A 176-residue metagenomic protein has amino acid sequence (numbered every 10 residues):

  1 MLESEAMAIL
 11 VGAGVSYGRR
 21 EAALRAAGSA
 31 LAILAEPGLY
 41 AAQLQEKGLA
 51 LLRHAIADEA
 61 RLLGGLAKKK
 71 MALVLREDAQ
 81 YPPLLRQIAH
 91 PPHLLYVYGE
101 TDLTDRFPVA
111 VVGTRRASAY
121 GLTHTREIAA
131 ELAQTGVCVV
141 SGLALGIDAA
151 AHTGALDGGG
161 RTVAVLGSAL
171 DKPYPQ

Functional and structural regions predicted by a protein language model:
M1, L73-Q176: Glycine-biased, small-residue-rich flexible motifs in mid-sequence functional cores and linkers
M1-D78: Short, small/acidic-rich helices and loops at N termini and domain boundaries of DNA replication/processing enzymes
